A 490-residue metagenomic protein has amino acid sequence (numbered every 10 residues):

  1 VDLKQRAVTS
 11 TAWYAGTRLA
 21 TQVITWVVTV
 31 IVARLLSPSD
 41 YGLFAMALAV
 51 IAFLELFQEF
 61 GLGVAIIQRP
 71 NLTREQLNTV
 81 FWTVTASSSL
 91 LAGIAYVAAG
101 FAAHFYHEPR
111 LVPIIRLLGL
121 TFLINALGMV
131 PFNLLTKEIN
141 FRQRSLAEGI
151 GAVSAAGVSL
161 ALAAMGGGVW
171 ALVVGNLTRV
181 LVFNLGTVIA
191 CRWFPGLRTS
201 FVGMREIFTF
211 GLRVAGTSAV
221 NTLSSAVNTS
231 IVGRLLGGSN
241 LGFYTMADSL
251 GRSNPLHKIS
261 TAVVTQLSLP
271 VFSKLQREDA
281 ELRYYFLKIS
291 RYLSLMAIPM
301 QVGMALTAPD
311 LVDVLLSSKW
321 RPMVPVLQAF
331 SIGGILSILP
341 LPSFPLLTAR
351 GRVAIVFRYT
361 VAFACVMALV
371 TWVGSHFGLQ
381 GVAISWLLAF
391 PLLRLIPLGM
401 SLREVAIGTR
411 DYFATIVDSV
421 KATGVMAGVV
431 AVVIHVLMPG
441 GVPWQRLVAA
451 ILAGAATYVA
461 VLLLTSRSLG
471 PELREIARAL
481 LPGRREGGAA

Functional and structural regions predicted by a protein language model:
V1-L3, A7, R142, L185-T229 (+3 more regions): Interhelical loop/hinge segments that connect adjacent transmembrane helices in multipass membrane
V1-T25, V64-I67, N71-W82, L111 (+5 more regions): N-terminal membrane topogenesis motif
L3-L62, T85-F101, R116, T121 (+3 more regions): Signature of the first transmembrane helix
K4, A65-R74, I124-I150, M165 (+5 more regions): Membrane-interface junctions at transmembrane-helix termini in multi-pass inner-membrane proteins
L19, W82-H107, V112-P113, L117 (+5 more regions): Alpha-helical transmembrane segments of multi-pass membrane transport and lipid-handling proteins
F57-R74, N78, T136-K137, A247-A297 (+1 more regions): Helix-loop junctions and terminal segments of transmembrane helices in multi-pass membrane transport/translocation
V112-G119, A147-W193, E206, F210 (+9 more regions): Hydrophobic alpha-helical transmembrane segments
G399-R403, I407-Y412, I416, G428-A490: Membrane-proximal transmembrane or re-entrant/amphipathic helices at the cytosolic face
